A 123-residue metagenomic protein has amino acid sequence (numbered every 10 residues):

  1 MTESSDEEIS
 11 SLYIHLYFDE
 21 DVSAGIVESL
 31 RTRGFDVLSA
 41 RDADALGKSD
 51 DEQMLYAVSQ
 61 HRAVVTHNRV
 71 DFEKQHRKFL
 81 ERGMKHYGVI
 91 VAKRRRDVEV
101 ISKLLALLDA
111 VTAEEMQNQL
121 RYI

Functional and structural regions predicted by a protein language model:
T2-S11, H15-E20, A24, S29-T32 (+3 more regions): Acidic, PIN/NYN-like endoribonuclease modules and their adjacent C-terminal/linker elements
D36-K48: Conserved BB-loop
D50, V58, R62-Q75: Acidic, metal-binding active-site segment of PIN/NYN-like and related structure-specific nucleases
